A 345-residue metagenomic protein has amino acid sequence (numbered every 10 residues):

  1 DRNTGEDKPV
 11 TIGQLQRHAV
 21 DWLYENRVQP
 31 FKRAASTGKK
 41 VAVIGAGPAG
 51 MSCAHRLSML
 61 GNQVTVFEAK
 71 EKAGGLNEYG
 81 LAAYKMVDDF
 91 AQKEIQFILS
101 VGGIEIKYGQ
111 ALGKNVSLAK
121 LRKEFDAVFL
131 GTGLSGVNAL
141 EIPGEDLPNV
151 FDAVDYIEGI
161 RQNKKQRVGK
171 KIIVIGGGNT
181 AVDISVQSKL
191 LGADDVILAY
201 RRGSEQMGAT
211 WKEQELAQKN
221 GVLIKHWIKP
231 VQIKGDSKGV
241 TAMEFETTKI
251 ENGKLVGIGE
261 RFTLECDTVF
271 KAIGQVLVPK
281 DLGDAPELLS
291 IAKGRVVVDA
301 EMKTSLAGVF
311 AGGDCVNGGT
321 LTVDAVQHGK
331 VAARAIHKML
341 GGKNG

Functional and structural regions predicted by a protein language model:
D1-A19, T65, G103-I104: Iron-sulfur cluster-binding cysteine motifs and their immediate structural context in ferredoxin-like electron-transfer
E6, G47-A49, K72, G178-T180 (+1 more regions): Residue-level detector of alpha-helix initiation sites
H18-A35, Q96-G109, K114, V137-L191 (+1 more regions): Glycine-rich dinucleotide-binding loop and its adjacent helix/turn
A35-S36, K40-I44, Q92-I142, Q232-E244 (+2 more regions): Feature captures the FAD/FMN-dependent oxidoreductase FAD-binding
K39-T65, A181-K189: N-terminal Rossmann-like FAD-binding beta1-loop-alpha1 element of flavoenzymes
V66, K70-S100, I106-K107, I160 (+1 more regions): Rossmann-like dinucleotide-binding cores of NAD(P)H-dependent redox enzymes
D146-G169, N252-G319: FAD-site-proximal beta/loop scaffold in flavoenzymes
I184, C315-K343: A conserved FAD-binding loop/helix module that cradles the flavin
